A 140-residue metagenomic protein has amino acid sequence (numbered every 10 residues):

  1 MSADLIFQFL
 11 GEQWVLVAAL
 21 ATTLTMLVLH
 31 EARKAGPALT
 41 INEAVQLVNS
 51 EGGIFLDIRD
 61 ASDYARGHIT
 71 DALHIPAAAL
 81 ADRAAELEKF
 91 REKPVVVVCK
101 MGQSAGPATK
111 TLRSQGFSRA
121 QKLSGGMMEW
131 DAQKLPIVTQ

Functional and structural regions predicted by a protein language model:
M1-E43, L47, G53, A61-P94 (+1 more regions): Rhodanese-like catalytic fold shared by cysteine-dependent sulfurtransferases and DSP/PTP-type phosphatases
L56: Active-site flanking residues adjacent to catalytic metal/cofactor-binding acidic residues
C99: Short cysteine clusters
